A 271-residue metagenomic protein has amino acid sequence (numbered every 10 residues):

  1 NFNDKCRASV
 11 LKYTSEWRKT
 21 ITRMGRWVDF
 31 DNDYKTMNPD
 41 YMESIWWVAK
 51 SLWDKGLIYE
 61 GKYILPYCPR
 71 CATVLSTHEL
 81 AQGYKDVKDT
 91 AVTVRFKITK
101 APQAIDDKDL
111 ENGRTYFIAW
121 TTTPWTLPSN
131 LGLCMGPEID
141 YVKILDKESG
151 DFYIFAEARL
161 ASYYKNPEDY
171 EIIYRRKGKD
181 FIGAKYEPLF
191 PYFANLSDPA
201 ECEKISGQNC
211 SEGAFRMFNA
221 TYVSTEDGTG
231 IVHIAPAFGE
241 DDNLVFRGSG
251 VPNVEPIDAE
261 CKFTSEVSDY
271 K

Functional and structural regions predicted by a protein language model:
N1, T225-D227, S265: Gly-rich Lys/Arg/Thr-decorated short loops/hinges at beta-loop-alpha junctions or inter-strand turns that position
N1-K5, K177, K271: Alpha-helix capping and helix-coil boundary motifs
N1-K50, D54, V245-R247: N-terminal Rossmann-like or analogous alpha/beta NTP/dinucleotide-binding catalytic cores that position adenine
W27, P39-E260: NTP-handling and nucleic-acid-processing catalytic cores
I182-G183, D269-K271: A glycine-biased structural micro-motif
C261-Y270: Short acidic beta-strand-loop surface patches of small beta-rich interaction domains
